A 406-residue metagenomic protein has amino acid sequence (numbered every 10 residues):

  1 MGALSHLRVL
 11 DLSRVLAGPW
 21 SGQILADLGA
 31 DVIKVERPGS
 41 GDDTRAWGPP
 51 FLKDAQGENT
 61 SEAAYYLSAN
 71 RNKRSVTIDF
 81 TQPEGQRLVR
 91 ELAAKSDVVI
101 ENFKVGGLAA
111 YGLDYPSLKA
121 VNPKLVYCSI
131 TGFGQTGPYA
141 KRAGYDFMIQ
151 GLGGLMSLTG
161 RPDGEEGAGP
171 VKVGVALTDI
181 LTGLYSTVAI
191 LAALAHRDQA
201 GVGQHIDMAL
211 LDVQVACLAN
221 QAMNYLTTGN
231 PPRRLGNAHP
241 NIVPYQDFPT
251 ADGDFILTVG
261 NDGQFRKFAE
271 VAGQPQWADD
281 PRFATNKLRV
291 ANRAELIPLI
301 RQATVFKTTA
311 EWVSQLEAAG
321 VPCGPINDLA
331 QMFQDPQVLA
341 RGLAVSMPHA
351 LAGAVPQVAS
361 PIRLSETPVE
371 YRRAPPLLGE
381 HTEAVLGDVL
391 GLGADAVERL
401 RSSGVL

Functional and structural regions predicted by a protein language model:
M1-A189, A193-Q199, L377, E383-L406: N-terminal helix-loop segment corresponding to the beta1-alpha1 unit of nucleotide/adenylate-binding folds
V32-V35, E317-Q331, L392-V397: Short, well-structured beta-strand/strand-turn elements
G39, F133-G134, L210-V215, D252 (+2 more regions): Glycine-rich beta-alpha junction loops
Q135, E165-A176, D198-Q214, R233-P240 (+1 more regions): Conserved Rossmann-fold dehydrogenase catalytic segment
G183-G203, A216-T227, A269-Q276: Oxidoreductase and adenylate-handling cofactor-binding alpha/beta cores
N241-A319, C323: Aromatic-enriched alpha-helical interface/lid elements that frame and gate functional surfaces
A284, P348, A352-R399: Flexible, small-/acidic-enriched active-site or ligand-binding loops
A318-R372: A glycine-rich dinucleotide-binding beta-alpha-beta segment and adjacent secondary-structure elements that constitute
